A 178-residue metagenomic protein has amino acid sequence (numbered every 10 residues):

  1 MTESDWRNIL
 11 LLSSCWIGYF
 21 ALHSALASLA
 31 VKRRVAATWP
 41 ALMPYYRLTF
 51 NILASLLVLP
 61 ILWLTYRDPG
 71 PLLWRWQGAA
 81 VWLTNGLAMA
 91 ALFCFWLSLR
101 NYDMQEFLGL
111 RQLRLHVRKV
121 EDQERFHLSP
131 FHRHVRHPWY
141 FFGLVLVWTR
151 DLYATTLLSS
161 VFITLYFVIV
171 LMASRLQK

Functional and structural regions predicted by a protein language model:
M1-E3, R34-A37, Y66-G78: Membrane-interface helix termini and inter-helical loops of multi-pass transporters
T2-L57, M172-K178: Alpha-helical transmembrane segments in multi-pass membrane proteins
S4, N8-L22, E121-K178: Hydrophobic transmembrane alpha-helices
C15-S28, P60, A88-R111, F162-K178: Transmembrane alpha-helical segments that form the membrane-embedded catalytic/substrate-channel core of multi-pass
N51-T65, A88-A91, R133-L146: Core segments of transmembrane alpha-helices that mediate helix-helix packing or line hydrophobic substrate/ligand
I61-L73, R150-T155: Juxtamembrane "helix exit" motif at the C-terminal ends of alpha-helical transmembrane segments in multi-pass membrane
R75-A90: Interfacial segments of alpha-helical transmembrane regions
L110-D122: Juxtamembrane inter-helical linkers in multi-pass membrane proteins
